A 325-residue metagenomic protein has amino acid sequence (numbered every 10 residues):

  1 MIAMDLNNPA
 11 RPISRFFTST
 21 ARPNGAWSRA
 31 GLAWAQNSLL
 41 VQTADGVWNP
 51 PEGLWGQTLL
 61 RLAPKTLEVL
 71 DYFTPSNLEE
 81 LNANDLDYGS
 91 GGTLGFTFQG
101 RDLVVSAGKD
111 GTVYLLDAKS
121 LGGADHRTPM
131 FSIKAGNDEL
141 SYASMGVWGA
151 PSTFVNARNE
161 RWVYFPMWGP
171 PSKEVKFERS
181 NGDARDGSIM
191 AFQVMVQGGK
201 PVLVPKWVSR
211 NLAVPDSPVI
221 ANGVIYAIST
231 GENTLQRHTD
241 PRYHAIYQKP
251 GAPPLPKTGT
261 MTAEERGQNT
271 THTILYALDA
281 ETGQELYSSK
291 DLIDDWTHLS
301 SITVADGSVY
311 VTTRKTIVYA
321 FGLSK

Functional and structural regions predicted by a protein language model:
M1-R29, A33-L40, D45-S90, L94-K325: Extracytoplasmic/lumenal domain signature
